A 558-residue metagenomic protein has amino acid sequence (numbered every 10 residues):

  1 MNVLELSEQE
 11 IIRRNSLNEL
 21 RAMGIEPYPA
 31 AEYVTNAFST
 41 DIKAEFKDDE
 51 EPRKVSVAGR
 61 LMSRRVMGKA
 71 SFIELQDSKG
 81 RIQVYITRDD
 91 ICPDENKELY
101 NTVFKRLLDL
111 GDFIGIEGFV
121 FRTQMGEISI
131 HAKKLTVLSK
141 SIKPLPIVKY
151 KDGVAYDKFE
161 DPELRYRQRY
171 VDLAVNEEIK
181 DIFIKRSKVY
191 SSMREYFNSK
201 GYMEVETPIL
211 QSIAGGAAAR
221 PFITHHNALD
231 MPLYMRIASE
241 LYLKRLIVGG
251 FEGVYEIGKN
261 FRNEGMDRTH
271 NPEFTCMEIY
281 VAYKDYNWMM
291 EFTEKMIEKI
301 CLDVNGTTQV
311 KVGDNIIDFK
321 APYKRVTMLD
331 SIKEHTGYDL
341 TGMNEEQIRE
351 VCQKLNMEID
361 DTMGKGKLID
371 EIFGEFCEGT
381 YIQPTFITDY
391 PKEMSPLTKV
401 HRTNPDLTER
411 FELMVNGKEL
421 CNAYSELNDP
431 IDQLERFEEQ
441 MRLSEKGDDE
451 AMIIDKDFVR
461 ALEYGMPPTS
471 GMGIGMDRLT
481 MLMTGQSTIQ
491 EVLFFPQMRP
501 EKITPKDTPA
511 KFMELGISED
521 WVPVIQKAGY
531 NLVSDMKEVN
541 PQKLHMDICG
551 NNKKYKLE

Functional and structural regions predicted by a protein language model:
M1-T504: Class II aminoacyl-tRNA synthetase catalytic cores and aaRS-like
P500-E558: Compact, charge-rich alpha-helical regulatory domains located at protein termini
